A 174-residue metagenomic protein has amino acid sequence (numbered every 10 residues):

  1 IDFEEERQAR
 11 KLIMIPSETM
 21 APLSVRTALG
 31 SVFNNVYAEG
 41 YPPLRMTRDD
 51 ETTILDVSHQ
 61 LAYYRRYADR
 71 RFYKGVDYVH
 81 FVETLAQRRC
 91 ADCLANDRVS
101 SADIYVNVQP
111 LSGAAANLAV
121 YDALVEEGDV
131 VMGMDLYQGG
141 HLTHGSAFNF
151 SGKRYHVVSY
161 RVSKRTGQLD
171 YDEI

Functional and structural regions predicted by a protein language model:
I1-D69: N-terminal "arm"/small-domain region of PLP-dependent enzymes with the aminotransferase-like
V25, C90, A116-L124: Buried hydrophobic packing segments
A38-A115: Conserved N-terminal alpha-helix of the aminotransferase class I/II PLP-enzyme fold
L85, A116-V120, D170-E173: Well-ordered alpha-helical segments embedded in enzymatic catalytic cores
A114-A119, G139-H144: Short glycine/serine/threonine-rich phosphate/pyrophosphate-binding segments that cradle anionic phosphate groups
V125-G140: Conserved PLP-anchoring active-site segment centered on the Schiff-base-forming lysine
G140-I174: PLP-dependent aminotransferase-class I/II
